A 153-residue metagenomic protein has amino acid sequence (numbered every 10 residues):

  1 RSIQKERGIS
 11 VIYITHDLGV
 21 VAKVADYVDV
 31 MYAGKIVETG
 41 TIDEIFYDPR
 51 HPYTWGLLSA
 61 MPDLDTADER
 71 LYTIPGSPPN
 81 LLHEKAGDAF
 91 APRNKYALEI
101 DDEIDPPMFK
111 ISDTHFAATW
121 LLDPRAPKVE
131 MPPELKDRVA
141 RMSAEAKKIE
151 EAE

Functional and structural regions predicted by a protein language model:
R1-R70: P-loop NTP-binding/switch modules centered on Walker-like glycine-rich loops
T41-E150: Short catalytic/signature loops enriched in Gly
